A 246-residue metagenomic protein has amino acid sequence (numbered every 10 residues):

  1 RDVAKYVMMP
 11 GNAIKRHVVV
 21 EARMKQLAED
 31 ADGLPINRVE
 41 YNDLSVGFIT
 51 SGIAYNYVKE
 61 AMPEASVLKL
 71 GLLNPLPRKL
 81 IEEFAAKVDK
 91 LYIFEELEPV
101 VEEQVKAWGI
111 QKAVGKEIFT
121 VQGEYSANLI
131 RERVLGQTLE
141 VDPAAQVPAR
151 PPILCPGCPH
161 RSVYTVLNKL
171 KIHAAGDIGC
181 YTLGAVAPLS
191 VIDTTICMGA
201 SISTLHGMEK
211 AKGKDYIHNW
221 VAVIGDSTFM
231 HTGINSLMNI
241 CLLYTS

Functional and structural regions predicted by a protein language model:
R1-L154, P159, K171-I172: Flexible, low-complexity linker and terminal segments
S51-V58, M198-G213, L237-I240: Structured alpha-helical segments in the cores of large, soluble enzyme domains
N56-K59, V101-E103, V163-V166, L183-V186 (+2 more regions): Short helix/loop capping segments that flank catalytic or ligand/cofactor-binding pockets
I81, I234-L237: Generic hydrophobic/aromatic pocket-lining and core-packing "Φ" positions
D142-I202, A211-K214: Active-site diphosphate/adenylate-binding microenvironment
Y216-H231: A short, small-residue-rich loop immediately preceding and capping a beta-strand
Y244-T245: Conserved small/polar residues in nucleotide/adenosyl-binding loops
